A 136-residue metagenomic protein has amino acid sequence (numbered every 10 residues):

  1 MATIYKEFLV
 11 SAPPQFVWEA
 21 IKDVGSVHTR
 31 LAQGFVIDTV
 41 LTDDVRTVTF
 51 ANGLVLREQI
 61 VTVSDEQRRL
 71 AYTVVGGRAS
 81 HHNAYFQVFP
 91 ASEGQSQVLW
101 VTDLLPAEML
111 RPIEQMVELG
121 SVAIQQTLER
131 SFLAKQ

Functional and structural regions predicted by a protein language model:
M1-T39: Hydrophobic ligand-binding cavity/cleft-lining segments
I4, D44-T47, I124: An N-terminal domain-start capping segment
I4-K6, L56-E58, H82-A84, S96: Short beta-strand segments
E7-S11, T49, Q59, Q87: Generic structural detector for well-ordered beta-strands
V10-A12, F50, V74, L104: Short beta-strand-to-loop capping motifs
S11-Q15, T62-E66, V88-Q97: A short, structured loop/turn motif at beta-sheet edges
G25-G77, N83, L119, R130 (+1 more regions): Glycine-rich portal/gate segments that line the openings of hydrophobic small-molecule binding cavities
V74-Q126, K135-Q136: Beta-strand/loop substructures that line and gate deep hydrophobic ligand-binding cavities in soluble
